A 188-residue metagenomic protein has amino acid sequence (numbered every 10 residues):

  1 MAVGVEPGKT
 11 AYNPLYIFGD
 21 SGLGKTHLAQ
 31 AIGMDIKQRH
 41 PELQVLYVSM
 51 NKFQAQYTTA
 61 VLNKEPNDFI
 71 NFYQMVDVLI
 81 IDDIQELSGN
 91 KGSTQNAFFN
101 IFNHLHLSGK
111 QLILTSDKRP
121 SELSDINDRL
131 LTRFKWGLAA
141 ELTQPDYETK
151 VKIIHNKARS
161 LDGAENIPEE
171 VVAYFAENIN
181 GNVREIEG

Functional and structural regions predicted by a protein language model:
E6-K9, M34-V45: Post-Walker A helix-loop "phosphate-sensing" segment adjacent to the P-loop in P-loop NTPases
G8-A29: Walker A/P-loop nucleotide-binding motif
E42-V76, G92: Short glycine-rich substrate-engagement loop in P-loop NTPases that contacts/grips substrate
Y47-V48, I80-D82, Q111-D117: Structural recognition of the conserved hydrophobic beta-strand(s) that form the central parallel beta-sheet of P-loop
T58-L62, P120-W136: Short regulatory helix/loop adjacent to the ATP-binding pocket of P-loop NTPases
E122-S124, G137-T149: Conserved AAA+ ATPase "SRH/arginine-finger" region at the nucleotide-binding site
E165-N178: Short conserved motifs of the RecA-like P-loop NTPase core
I179-G188: The conserved phosphate-sensing helix
